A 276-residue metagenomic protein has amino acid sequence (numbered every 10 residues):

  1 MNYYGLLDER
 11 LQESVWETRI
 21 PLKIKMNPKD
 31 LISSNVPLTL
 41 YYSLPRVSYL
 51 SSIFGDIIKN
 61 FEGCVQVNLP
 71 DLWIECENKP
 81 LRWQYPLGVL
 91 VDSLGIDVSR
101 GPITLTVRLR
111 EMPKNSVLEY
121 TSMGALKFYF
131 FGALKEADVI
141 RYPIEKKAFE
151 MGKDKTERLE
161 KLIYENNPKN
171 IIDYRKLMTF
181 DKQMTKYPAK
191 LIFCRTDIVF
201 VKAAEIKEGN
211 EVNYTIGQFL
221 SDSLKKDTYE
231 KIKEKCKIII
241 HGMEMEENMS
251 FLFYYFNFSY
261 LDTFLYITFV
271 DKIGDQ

Functional and structural regions predicted by a protein language model:
M1-S43, L50-Q276: Ubiquitin system architectures
